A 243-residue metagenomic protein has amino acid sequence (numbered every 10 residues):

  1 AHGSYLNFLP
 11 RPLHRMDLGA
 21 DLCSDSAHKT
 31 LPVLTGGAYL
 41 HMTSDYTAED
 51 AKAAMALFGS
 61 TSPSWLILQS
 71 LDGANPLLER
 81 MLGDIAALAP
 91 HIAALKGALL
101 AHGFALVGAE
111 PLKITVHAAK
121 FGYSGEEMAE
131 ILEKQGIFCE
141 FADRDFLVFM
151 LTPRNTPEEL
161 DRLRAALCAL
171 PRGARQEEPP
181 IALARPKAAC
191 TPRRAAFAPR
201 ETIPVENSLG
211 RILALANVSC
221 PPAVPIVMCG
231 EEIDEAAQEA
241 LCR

Functional and structural regions predicted by a protein language model:
A1-A105, A118: Conserved PLP-enzyme active-site core in the AAT-like
D25-S26, H117, M150, M228-C229: Thr-Gly-centered strand-to-loop micro-motif
T35, L66, G108-L112, F141-L147 (+1 more regions): Short Gly/Ser/Thr- and Asp/Glu-enriched loop/turn motifs at secondary-structure junctions
D45-A48, T61, W65-Q69, L82-A89 (+10 more regions): Electropositive phosphate-/nucleotide-binding environments in soluble metabolic enzymes
I85-Q135, F146-A165, A169-P171, A182-T202: Conserved PLP-binding catalytic core of the aspartate aminotransferase-like
G136-E140: A short linear hydrophobic-aromatic micro-motif
R172-E178: Flexible helix-coil linker/hinge segments at domain or subdomain boundaries
A188-R243: C-terminal accessory/binding modules appended to enzymatic or scaffolding proteins
